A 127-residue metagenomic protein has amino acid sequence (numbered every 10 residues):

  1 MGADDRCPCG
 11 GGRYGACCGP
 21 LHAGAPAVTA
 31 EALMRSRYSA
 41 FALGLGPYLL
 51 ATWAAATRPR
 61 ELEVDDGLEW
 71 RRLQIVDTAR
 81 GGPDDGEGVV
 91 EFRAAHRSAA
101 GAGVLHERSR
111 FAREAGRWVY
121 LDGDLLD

Functional and structural regions predicted by a protein language model:
G2-G12: Short Cys/His-rich zinc-binding micro-motifs
A16-C18: Cysteine-centered loop/knuckle micro-motif
L21, A94, D124-L126: A short beta-strand motif that forms part of the nucleic acid-binding face of small beta-barrel RNA-binding folds
L21-E61, D66: Core segments of small alpha/beta cavity-forming domains
D66-V104: Surface-exposed, charged secondary-structure patches
H106-D127: Short beta-strand edge/turn micro-motifs at domain boundaries
